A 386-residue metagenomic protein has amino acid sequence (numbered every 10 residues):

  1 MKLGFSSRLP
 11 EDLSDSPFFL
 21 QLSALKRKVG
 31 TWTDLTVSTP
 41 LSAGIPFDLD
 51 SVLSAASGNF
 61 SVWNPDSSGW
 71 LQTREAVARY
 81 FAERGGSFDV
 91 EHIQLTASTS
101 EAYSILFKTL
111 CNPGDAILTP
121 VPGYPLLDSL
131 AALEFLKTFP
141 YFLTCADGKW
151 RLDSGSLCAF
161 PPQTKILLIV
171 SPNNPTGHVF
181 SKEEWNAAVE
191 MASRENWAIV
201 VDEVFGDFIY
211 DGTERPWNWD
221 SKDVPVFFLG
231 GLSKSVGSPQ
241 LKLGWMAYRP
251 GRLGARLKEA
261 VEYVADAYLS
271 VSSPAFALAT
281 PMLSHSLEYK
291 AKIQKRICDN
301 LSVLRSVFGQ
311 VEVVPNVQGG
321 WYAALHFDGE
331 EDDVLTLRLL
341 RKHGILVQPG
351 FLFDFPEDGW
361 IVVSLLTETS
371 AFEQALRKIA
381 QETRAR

Functional and structural regions predicted by a protein language model:
E11-S98, I105, M282-H285, L346 (+1 more regions): N-terminal small-domain helix-loop-helix segment of the aminotransferase-like
V29, E134, R194-E195, H343 (+1 more regions): Helix C-cap/helix->beta junction micro-motif
L35, V77, I93, I117 (+11 more regions): Generic structural signal for small/hydrophobic residues in well-ordered secondary structure, especially within
S61-M191, G206-D220, F227: Conserved core of the PLP fold type I
R79, S87, C158, R338-V347 (+1 more regions): PLP-dependent enzyme catalytic core of the Aspartate aminotransferase-like
T119, P140, V201, V347-P349: Hydrophobic residues in well-ordered beta-strands that form the structural core
K222-C298, T383-R384: Conserved core segment of the aminotransferase class I/II
F276, T280, R296-R305, V313-H326 (+1 more regions): Conserved glycine-rich beta-strand-loop-beta hairpin in the small C-terminal domain of fold type I
